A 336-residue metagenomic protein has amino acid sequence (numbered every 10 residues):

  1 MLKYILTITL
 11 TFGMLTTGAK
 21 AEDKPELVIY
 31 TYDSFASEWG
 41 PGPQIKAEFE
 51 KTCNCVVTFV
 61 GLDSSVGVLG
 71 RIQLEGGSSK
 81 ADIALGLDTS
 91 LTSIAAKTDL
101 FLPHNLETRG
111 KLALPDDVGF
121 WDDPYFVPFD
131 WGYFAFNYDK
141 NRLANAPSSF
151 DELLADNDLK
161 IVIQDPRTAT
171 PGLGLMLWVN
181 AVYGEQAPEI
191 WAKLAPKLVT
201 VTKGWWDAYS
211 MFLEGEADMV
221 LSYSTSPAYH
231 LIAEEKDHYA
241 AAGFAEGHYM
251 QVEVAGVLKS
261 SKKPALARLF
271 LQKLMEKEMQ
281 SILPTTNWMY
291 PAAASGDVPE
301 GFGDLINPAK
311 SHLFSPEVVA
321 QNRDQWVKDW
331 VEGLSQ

Functional and structural regions predicted by a protein language model:
E26, Y30-G42, D63-G67, K80-A217: Extracytoplasmic ligand-binding site segments that recognize negatively charged/polar headgroups
P43-F59: Short alpha-helix C-terminal cap/hinge motif
S90-I94, L213, A217-H238, N287: A ligand-binding cleft/hinge motif common to bilobed small-molecule-binding domains
L102-G110, P124-V127, D151-L154, L231-Y249 (+1 more regions): Short beta-strand->loop
G132, W191-A195, V201-T202, E234-K259 (+1 more regions): Periplasmic-binding protein-like
N137-R142, N180, Q251-K263, K273 (+1 more regions): A bilobed periplasmic-binding-protein/Venus flytrap-type ligand-binding module shared by bacterial periplasmic
L258-F314: Mature extracytoplasmic/periplasmic domains
E300-Q336: Extracellular/periplasmic bilobal clamshell ligand-binding domains
